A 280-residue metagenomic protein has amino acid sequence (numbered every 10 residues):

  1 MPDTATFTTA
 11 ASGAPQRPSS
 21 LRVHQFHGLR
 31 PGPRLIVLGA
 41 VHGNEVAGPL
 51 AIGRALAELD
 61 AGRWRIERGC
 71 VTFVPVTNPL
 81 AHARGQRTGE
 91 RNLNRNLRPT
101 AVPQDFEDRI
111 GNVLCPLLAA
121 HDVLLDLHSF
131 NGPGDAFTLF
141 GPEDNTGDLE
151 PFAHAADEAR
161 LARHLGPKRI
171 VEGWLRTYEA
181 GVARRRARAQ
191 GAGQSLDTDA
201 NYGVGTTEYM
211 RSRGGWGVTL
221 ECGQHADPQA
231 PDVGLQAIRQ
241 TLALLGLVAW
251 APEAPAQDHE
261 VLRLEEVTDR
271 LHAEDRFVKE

Functional and structural regions predicted by a protein language model:
M1-E280: Structured catalytic-domain cores with a bias toward divalent-metal coordination
